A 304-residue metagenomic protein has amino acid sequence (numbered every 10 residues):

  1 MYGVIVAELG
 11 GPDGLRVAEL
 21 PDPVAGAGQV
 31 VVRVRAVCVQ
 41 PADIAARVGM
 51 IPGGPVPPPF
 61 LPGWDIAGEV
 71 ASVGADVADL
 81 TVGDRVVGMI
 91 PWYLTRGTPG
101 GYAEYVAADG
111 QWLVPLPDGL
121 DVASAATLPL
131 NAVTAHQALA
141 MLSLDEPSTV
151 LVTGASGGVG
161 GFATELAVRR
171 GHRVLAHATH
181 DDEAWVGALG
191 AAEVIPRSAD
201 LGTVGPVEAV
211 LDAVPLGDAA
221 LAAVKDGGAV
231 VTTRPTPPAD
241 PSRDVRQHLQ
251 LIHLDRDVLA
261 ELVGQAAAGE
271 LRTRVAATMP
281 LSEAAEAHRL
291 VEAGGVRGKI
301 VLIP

Functional and structural regions predicted by a protein language model:
P21-V39, M50-Y93: Glycine-rich beta-strand-centered segment in the early N-terminal region that forms part of a ligand/cofactor-binding
D65, D84-R85, Y105, T149 (+3 more regions): Residue-level marker of beta-strand positions
M89-G154: NAD(P)H dinucleotide-binding glycine-rich loop of Rossmann-like/cofactor-binding domains, especially the beta1-alpha1
A126-A199: Mid-domain Rossmann-like dinucleotide-binding core that forms the NAD(H)/NADP(H) cofactor-binding site
T203-A209: A short acidic, Gly/Pro-enriched loop at the edge of an enzyme's catalytic core that lines a small-molecule cofactor
V214-R274, L281, P304: Glycine-rich phosphate-binding loop and adjacent beta-alpha segment of Rossmann(oid) nucleotide-cofactor-binding
E270-R274, H288-P304: C-terminal capping/lid region of NAD(P)-dependent oxidoreductase domains
